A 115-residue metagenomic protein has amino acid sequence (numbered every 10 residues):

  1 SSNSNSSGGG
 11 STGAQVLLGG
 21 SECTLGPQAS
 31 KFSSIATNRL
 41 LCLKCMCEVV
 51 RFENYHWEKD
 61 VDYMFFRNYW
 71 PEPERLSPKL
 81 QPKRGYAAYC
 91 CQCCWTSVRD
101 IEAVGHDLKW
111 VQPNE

Functional and structural regions predicted by a protein language model:
S1-E115: N-terminal pre-domain and mature-chain start segments
